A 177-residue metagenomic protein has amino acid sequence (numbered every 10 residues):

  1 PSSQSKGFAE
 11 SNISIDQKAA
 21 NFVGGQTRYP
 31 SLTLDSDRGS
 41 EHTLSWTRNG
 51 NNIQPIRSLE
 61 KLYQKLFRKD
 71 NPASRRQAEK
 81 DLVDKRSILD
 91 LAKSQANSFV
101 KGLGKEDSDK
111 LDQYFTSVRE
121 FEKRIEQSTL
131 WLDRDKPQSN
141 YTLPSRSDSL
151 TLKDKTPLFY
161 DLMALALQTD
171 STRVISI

Functional and structural regions predicted by a protein language model:
P1-S176: Ligand-binding pockets and gating/stacking loops
